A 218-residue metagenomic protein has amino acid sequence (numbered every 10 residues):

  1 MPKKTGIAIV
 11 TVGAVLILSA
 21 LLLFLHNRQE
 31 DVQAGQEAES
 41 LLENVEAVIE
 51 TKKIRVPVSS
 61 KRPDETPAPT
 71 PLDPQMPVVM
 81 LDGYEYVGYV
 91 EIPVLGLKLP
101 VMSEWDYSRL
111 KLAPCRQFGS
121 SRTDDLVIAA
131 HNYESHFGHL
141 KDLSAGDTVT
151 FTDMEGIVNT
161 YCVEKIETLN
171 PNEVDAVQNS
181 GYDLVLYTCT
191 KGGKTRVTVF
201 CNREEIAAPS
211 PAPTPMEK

Functional and structural regions predicted by a protein language model:
K3-K218: Solvent-exposed, non-transmembrane regions of membrane-associated and secreted proteins
